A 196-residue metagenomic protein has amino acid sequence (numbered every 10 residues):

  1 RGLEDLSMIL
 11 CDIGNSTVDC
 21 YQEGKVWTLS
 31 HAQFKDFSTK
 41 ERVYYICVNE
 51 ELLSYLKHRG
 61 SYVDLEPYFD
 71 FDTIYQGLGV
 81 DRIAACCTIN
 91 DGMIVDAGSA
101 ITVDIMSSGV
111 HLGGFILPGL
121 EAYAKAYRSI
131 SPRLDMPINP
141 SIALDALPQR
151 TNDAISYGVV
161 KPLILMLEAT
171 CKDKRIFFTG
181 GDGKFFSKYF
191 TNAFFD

Functional and structural regions predicted by a protein language model:
R1-S7: Short, Lys/Arg-enriched N-terminal segments with co-localized hydrophobic residues within the first ~10-30 amino acids
S7-G24, I89-V110, Y127: Gly/Thr-rich phosphate-binding beta-strand-loop-beta motif of the actin/hexokinase/Hsp70
G24-S38: A short, well-structured beta->alpha microelement
K40-N49, K174-D182: Short glycine-rich phosphate-binding loop at a beta-alpha junction
E50-L56, K184-S187: Short, charged/polar "capping" segments at the starts of alpha-helices and the immediately preceding loops
K57-I89: Glycine/small-residue-rich loop that forms an oxyanion/phosphate-binding "nest" at active or ligand-binding sites
A84-D91, L112-Y157: Glycine-rich phosphate-binding loop plus the immediately following alpha-helix
A143-R175, D182-F185, N192-A193: Adenine-nucleotide phosphate-binding core of ATP-dependent small-molecule kinases
